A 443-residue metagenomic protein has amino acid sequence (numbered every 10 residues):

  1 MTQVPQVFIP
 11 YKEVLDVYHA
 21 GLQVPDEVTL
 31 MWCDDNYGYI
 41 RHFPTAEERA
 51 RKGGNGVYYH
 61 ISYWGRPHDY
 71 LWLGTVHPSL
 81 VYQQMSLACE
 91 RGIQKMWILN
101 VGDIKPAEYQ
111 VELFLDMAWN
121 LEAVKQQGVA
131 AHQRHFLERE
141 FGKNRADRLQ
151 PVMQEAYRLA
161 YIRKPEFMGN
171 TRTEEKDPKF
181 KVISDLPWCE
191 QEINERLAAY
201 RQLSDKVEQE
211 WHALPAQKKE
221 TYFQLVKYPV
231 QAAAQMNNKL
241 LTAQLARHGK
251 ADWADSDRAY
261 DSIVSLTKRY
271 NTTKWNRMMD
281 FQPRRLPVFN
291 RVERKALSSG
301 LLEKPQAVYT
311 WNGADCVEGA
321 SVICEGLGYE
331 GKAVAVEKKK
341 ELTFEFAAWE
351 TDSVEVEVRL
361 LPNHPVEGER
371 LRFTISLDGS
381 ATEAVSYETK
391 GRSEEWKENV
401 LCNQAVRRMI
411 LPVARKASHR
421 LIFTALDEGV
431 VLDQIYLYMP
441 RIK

Functional and structural regions predicted by a protein language model:
M1-K52, N194-T221, M236: Gly/Pro-rich turn-and-neighbor structural signature
Q3-V7, E27-L30, G54-G56, I93-W97 (+6 more regions): Beta-sheet entry/capping signal
P5-I40, E47, L73, K95-L149 (+1 more regions): Aromatic- and carboxylate-enriched substrate-binding clefts and catalytic-loop regions of carbohydrate-active enzymes
K12-Y18, G38-F43, S79-Q84, E341 (+2 more regions): Short alpha-helical segments and helix-capping/turn motifs at coil-helix boundaries
K52-V76: Active-site clefts of carbohydrate-active enzymes
W72-L99, D116-L121, A254-V264: Catalytic-core region of carbohydrate-active enzymes that cleave or remodel glycosidic bonds
Q133-P287: C-terminal non-catalytic alpha-helical accessory regions
P283-K443: Extracytoplasmic
